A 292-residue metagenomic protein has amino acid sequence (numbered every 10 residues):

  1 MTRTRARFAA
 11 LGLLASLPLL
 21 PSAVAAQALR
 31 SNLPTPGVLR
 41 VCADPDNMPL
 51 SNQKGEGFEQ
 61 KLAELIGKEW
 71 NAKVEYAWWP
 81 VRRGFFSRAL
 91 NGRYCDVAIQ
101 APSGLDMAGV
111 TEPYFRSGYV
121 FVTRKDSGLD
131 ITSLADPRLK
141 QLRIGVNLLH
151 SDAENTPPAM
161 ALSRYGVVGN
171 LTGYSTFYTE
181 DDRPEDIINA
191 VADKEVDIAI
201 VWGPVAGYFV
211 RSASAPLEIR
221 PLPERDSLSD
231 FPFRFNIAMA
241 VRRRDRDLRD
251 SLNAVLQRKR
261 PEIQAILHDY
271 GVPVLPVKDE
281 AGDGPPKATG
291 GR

Functional and structural regions predicted by a protein language model:
A10-L20: Bacterial N-terminal signal peptides
Q27-M107, F177-D181, D269-P273: Extracytoplasmic small-molecule ligand-binding "clamshell" domains of the periplasmic binding protein/Venus flytrap
A28, H150-T176, N253-R292: Ligand-binding clefts/hinges and TM-proximal coupling segments of bilobed small-molecule sensing domains
R40, P45-P49, Q53-E69, F121-D182 (+1 more regions): Bilobed "Venus flytrap"/periplasmic-binding protein-like clamshell domains and structurally analogous long
D44-P45, R116-V120, G128-D130, R211-L256 (+1 more regions): Periplasmic-binding protein-like
G57-W70, K125-G128, A135-S151, L228-V274: Extended ligand-binding regions for polar small-molecule ligands
E64, K68, K73-L139, L149-D152 (+2 more regions): Acidic, polar ligand-binding/catalytic clefts
Y94-Q100, D197-W202, G207-Y208, E218-I219: Paired acidic/hydrophobic, glycine-rich loop segments that form the ligand-binding mouth/hinge of periplasmic-binding
